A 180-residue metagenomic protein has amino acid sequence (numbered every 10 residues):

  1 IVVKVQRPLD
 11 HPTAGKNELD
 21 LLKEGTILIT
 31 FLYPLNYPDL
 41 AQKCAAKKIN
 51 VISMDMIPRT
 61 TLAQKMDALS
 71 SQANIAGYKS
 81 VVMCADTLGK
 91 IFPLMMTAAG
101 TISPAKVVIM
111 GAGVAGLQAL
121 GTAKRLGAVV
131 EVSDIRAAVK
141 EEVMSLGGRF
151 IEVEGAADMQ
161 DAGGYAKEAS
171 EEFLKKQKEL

Functional and structural regions predicted by a protein language model:
I1, S71-K79, E168-K175: N-terminal-biased segments
I1-H11: Metallocofactor- and cofactor-centric catalytic cores in central/energy metabolism, strongly enriched
V2, L28, R149-F150: Short, well-ordered beta-strand core segments
V2, T60, M159-Q160: Short linear loop/turn motifs
P8, A14, L19-K106: Glycine/serine-rich phosphate-binding loop and adjoining beta1-alpha1 elements at the start of nucleotide-handling
P93-E179: Glycine-rich phosphate/diphosphate-binding loop of Rossmann-like nucleotide-binding domains
